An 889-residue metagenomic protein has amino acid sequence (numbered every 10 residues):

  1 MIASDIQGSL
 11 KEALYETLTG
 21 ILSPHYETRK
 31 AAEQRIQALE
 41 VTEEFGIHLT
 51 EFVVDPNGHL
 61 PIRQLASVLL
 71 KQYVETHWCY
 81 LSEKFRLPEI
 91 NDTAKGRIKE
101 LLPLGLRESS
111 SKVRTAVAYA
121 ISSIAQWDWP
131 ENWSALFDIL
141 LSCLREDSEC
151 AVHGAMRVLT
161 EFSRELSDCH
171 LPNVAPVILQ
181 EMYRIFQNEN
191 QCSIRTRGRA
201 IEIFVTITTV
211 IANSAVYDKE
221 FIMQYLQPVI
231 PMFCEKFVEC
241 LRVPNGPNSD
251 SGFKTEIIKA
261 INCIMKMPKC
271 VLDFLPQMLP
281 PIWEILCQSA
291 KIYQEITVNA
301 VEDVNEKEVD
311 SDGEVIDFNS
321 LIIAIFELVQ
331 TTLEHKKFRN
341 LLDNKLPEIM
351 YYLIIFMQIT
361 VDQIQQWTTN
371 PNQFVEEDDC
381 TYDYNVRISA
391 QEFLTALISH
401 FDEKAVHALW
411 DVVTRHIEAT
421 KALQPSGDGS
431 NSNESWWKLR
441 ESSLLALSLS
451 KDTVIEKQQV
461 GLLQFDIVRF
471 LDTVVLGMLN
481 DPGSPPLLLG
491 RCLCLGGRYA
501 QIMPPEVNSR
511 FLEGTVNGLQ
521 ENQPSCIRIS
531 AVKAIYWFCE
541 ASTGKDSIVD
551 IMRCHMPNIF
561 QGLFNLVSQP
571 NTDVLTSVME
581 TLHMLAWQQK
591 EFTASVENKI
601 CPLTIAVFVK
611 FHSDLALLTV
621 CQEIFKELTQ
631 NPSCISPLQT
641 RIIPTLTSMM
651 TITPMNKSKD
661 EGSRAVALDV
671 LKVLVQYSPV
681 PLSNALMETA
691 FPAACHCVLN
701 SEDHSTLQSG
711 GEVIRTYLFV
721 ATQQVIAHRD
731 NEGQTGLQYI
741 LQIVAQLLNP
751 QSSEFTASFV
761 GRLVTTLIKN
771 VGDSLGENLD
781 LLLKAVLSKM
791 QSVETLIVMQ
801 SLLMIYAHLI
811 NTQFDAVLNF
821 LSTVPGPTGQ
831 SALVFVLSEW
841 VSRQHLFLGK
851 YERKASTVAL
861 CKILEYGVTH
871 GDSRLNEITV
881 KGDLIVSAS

Functional and structural regions predicted by a protein language model:
M1-S889: Karyopherin-beta/Importin-beta family HEAT-repeat alpha-solenoid scaffold
